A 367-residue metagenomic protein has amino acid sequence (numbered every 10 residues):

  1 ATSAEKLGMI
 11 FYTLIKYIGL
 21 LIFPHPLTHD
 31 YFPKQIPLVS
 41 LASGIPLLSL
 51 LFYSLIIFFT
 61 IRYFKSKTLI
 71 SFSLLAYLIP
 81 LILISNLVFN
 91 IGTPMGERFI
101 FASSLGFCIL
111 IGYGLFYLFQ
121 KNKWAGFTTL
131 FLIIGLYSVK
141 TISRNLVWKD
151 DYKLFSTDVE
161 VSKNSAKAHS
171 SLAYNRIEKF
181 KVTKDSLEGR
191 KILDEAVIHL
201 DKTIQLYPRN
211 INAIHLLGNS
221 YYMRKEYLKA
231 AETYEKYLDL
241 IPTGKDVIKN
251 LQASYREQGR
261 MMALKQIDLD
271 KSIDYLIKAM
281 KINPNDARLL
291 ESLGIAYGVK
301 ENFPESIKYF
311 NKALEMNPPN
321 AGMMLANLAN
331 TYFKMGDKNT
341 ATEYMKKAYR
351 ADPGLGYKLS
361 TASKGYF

Functional and structural regions predicted by a protein language model:
A1-F64, L81-S103, C108, F116 (+1 more regions): Membrane-interface amphipathic/re-entrant loop segments adjacent to transmembrane helices in multi-pass membrane
A1-S3, G112, L118-F119, R176 (+1 more regions): Short intrinsically disordered, low-complexity coil segments enriched in acidic
I22-F23, F119, Y207, I241: A broad structural signal for alpha-helix termini and local helix breaks/kinks
S43, F58-L75, K123-F127: Membrane-interface helix-loop-helix junctions at transmembrane boundaries of multi-pass membrane enzymes, predominantly
L74-L78, F131-I134: Residue-level signature of the transmembrane alpha-helical core of multi-pass small-molecule transporters
I111-L130: Membrane-interface junctions at the ends of membrane-embedded or membrane-associated helices
Y152-F367: C-terminal luminal/periplasmic domains and tails of membrane-associated envelope-modifying transferases
